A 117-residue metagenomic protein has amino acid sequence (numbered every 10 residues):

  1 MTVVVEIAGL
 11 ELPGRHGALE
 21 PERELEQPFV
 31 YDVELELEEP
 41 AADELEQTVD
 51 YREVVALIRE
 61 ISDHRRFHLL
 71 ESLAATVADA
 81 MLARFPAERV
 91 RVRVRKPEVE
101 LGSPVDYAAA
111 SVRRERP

Functional and structural regions predicted by a protein language model:
M1-P117: N-terminal, polar/charged subdomain of small-to-medium soluble alpha/beta proteins
